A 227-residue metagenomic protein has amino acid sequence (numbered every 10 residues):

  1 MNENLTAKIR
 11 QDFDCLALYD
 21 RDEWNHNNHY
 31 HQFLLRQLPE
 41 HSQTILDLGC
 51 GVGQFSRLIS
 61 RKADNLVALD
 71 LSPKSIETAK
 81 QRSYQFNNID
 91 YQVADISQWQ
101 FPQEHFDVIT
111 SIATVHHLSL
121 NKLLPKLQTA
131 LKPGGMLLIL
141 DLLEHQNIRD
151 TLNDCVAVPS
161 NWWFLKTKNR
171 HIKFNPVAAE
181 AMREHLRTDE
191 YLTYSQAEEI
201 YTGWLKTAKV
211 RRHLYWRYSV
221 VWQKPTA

Functional and structural regions predicted by a protein language model:
M1-E40: Conserved class I S-adenosyl-L-methionine
Q43-G51: Conserved class I S-adenosyl-L-methionine
V52-L58, K62-Q98: Class I SAM-dependent methyltransferase SAM/SAH-binding core
T110: A conserved beta-strand element that flanks and buttresses the S-adenosyl-L-methionine
L124-P133: A short glycine-rich, Lys/Arg-flanked "PGG" loop and its adjoining helix->strand segment in the class I
G135-D141: Conserved beta-strand signature within the Rossmann-like core of class I S-adenosyl-L-methionine
L142-I200: C-terminal alpha-helical "lid/dimerization" subdomain adjacent to the S-adenosyl-L-methionine
E184-Q223: Conserved Class I S-adenosyl-L-methionine
